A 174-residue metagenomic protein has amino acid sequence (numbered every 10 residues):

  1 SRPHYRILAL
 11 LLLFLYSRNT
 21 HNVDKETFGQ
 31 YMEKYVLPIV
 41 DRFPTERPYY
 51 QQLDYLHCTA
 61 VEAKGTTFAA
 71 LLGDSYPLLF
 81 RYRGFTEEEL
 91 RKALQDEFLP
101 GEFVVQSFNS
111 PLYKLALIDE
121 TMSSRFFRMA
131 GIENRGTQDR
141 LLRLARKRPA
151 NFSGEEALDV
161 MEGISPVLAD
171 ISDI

Functional and structural regions predicted by a protein language model:
R2-P38: Short amphipathic alpha-helical interface segments
N22-V23, Y31-D41, S75-E87: Eukaryote-specific, cytoplasm-facing alpha-helical/coiled-coil scaffolding segments in long proteins
D24-K25, P38-Y49, D54: Charge-enriched interaction surfaces
P38, L56-T59, K147: Surface-exposed polar/charged interaction patches
Y50-G65: A short, conserved structural fragment
F68-D173: Short, amphipathic alpha-helical interaction segments positioned at domain boundaries
